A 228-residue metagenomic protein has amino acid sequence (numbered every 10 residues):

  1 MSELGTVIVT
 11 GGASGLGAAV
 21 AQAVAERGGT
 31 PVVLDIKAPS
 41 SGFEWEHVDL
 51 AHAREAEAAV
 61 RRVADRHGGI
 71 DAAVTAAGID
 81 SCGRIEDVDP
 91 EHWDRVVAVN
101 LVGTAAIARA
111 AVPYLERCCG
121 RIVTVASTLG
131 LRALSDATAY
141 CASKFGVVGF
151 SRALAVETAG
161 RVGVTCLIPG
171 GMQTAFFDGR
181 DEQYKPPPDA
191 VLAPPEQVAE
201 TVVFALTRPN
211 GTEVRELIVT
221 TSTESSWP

Functional and structural regions predicted by a protein language model:
A13-S14: Conserved glycine-rich cofactor-binding loop
A76-S81: Conserved NAD(P)H cofactor-binding loop of Rossmann-fold oxidoreductase domains
R84-I85, H92-D94: Substrate-binding pocket helix/loop in short-chain dehydrogenase/reductase
A108, S143: Active-site helix of classical SDR
P113, A155-E157: Alpha-helical segment proximal to the catalytic Tyr-Lys
S127: Residue(s) in the substrate-gating loop at a strand-loop-helix junction that position the organic substrate next
G160, C166-L167, P186-W227: C-terminal helical subdomain
